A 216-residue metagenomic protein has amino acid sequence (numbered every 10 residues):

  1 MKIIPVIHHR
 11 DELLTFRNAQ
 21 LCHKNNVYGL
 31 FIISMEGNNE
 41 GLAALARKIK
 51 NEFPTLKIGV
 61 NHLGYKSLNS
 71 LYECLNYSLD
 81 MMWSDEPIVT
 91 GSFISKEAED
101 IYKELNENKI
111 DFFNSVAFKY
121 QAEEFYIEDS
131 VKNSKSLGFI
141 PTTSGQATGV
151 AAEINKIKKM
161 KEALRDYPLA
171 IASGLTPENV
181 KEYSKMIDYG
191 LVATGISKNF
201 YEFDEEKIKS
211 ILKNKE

Functional and structural regions predicted by a protein language model:
M1-K57, E124-I140, G149: Conserved N-terminal beta1-alpha1 strand-loop-helix module at the mouth
K2-F16, G59-S67, F113-I127, A170 (+1 more regions): Active-site mouth loops of central-metabolism enzymes
K2-V6, Y28-F31, T55-G59, D80-W83 (+4 more regions): Structural preference for beta-strand elements that scaffold enzyme active sites
R10-E12, E36-E40, Y65-L68, V89-G91 (+4 more regions): Short, small-residue-enriched loops and turns at beta-alpha junctions that line or gate enzyme active sites
R17, Y65-S78, F125-N133, A163 (+1 more regions): Catalytic cores of alpha/beta
I33-M35, V60-L63, S144-Q146, P168-L175 (+1 more regions): Glycine-rich beta-strand-to-loop/alpha-helix junction loops that act as flexible
K66-T148: Conserved anion-binding
F93-L105, I154-I157, Y189-E216: C-terminal helical cap(s) of enzyme catalytic domains, especially alpha/beta-barrels
